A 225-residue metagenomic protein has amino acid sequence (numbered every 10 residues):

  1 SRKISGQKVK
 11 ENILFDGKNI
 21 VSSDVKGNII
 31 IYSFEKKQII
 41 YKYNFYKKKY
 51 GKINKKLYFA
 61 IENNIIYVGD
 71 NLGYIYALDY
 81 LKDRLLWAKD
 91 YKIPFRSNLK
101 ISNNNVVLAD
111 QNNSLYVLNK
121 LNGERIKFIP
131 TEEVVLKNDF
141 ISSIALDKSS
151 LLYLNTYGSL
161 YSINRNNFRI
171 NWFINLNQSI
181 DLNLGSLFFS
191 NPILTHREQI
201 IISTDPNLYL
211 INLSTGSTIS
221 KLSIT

Functional and structural regions predicted by a protein language model:
S1-G17, Q38-N63, R84-N103, R125-K148 (+2 more regions): Extracytoplasmic beta-rich repeat domains
D24-V25, D70-N71, D110-Q111, N155-T156 (+1 more regions): Structural signature of WD-repeat beta-propellers
S33-K37, D79-D83, N119-G123, N164-F168 (+1 more regions): Short loop/turn segments that connect beta-strands within beta-propeller blades
T156-S159, F189, T195-R197, I202-T218: Beta-propeller domains
